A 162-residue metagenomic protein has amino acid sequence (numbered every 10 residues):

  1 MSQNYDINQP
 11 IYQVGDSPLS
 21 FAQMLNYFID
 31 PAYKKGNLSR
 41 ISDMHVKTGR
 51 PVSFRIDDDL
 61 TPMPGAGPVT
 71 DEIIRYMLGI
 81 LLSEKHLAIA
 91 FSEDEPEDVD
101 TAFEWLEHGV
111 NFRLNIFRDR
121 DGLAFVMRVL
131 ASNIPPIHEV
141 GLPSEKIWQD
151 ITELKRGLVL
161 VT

Functional and structural regions predicted by a protein language model:
S2-N4, M63: Peripheral, non-AAA+ core regions of ATP-driven protein-machinery
D6-Q23, V69-E93: A short, contiguous, amphipathic alpha-helix enriched in charged residues
Y12-S42, T48, E95-W105: Phosphate-interacting basic helix/loop segments used at nucleotide- and nucleic-acid interfaces
Q23-N26, D30, R75-G79, K146-E153: Solvent-exposed alpha-helical segments within well-ordered globular domains of core cellular machineries
S42, K47, V52, F112-R113: Conserved catalytic micro-motifs used in adenylation/nucleotidyl-transfer and phosphoryl/amide- and methyl-transfer
P51-G65: Amphipathic coiled-coil signal-relay and dimerization helices
T61-A66, I80-L160: P-loop NTP-binding catalytic core
